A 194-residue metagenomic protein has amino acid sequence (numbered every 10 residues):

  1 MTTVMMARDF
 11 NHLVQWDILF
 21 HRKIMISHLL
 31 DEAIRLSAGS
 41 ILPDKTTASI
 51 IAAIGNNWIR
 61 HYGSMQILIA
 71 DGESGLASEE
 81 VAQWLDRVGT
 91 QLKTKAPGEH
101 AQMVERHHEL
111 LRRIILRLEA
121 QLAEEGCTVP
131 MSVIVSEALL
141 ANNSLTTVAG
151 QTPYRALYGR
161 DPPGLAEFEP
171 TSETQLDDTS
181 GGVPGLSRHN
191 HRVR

Functional and structural regions predicted by a protein language model:
M1-R117, V148, G159, G164-R194: Retroviral integrase
H107-L139, L145, A149, R155-L157: Globin-like tetrapyrrole-binding proteins
